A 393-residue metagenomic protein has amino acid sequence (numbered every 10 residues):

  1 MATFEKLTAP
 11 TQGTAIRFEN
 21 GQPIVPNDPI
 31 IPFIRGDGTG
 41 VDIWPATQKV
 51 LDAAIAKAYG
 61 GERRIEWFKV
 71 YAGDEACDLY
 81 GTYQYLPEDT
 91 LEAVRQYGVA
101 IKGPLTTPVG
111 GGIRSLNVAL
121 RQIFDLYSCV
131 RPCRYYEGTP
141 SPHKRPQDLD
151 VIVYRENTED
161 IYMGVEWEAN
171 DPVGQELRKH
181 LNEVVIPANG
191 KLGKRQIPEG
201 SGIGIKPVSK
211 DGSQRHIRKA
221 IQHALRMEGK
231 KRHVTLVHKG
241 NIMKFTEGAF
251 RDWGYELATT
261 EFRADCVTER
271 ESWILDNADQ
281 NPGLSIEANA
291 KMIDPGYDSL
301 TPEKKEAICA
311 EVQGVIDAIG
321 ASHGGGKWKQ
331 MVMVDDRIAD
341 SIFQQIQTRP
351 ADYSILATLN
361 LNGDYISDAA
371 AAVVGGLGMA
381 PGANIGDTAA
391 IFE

Functional and structural regions predicted by a protein language model:
A2, E75-L192, G202-I203, N360-Y365: N-terminal glycine-rich phosphate/adenylate-binding segment common to multiple enzyme folds
T3-Q12, A76-D78, W328-K329, F343-E393: Glycine-rich phosphate/nucleotide-binding loop
L7-I65: N-terminal phosphate-binding or glycine-rich loops at protein starts, especially the Walker A/P-loop of NTPases
P26-N27, P32-I34, G38-Q48, K179-R337: Glycine-rich phosphate/diphosphate-binding loop of Rossmann-like nucleotide-binding domains
P32, A53-A54, A58, R63-A72 (+4 more regions): Structural/interface elements that position substrates and couple domains in central-metabolism enzymes
D37-G40, G98, Y154, A220 (+1 more regions): Buried hydrophobic positions in well-ordered alpha/beta secondary-structure cores of metabolic enzymes
G73-E92, P282-E303, R349: Charged, often glycine-rich, active-site loop that binds/positions anionic groups
Y80-T82, M243-Y255, Q347-Y353, A371: Short glycine/threonine-rich loop-to-helix capping motif typified by GTGT followed within a few residues by an Asp-Pro
